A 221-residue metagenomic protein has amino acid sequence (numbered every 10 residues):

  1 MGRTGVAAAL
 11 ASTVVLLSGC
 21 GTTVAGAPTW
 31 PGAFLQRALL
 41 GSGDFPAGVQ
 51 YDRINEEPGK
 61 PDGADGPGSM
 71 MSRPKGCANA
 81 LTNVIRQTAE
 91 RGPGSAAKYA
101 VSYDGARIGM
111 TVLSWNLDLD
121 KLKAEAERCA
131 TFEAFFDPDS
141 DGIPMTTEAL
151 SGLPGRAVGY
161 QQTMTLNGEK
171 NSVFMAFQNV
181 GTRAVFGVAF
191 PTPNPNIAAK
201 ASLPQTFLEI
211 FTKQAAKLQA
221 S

Functional and structural regions predicted by a protein language model:
M1-A11: N-terminal export and membrane-targeting signals
L16-G19: C-terminal motif of bacterial Sec signal peptides marking the signal peptidase cleavage site
G21-V24: Bacterial signal peptide processing site
T29-G48: Post-signal peptide N-terminal segment of mature Sec-exported envelope proteins
R37, G43, D120, A124-E127 (+2 more regions): Solvent-exposed, polar/charged alpha-helical surfaces in well-ordered, non-transmembrane soluble domains, broadly
L40, Q50, L117-D118, A134 (+1 more regions): Sec-exported extracytoplasmic/periplasmic mature domains
V49-F177: A small/polar (G/S/T-enriched), proline-flanked helix-loop surface module common in exported/cell-envelope proteins
T146-L218: A short, solvent-exposed beta-edge/loop patch
